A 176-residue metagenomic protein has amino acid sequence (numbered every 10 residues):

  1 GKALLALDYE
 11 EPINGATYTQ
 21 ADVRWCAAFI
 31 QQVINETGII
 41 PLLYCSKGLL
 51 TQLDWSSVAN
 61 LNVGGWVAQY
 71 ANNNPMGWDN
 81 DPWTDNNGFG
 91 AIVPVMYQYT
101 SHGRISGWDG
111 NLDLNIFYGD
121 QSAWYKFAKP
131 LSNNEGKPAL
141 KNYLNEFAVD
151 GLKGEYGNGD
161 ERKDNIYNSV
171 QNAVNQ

Functional and structural regions predicted by a protein language model:
G1-T37: Substrate-binding cleft of extracellular glycoside hydrolase catalytic domains
A3-Y9, I40-Y44, G64-A68, V95-Q98: Structural recognition of the beta-strand scaffold that forms the well-ordered cores of secreted hydrolase catalytic
E11-I13, K47-L49, A71, T100: Active-site-proximal loop/turn and secondary-structure-junction residues that shape catalytic pockets, frequently
I13-D22, L50-S56, P75-D79, I105-G107: Extracytoplasmic/secreted cell-surface and envelope-processing proteins
T37-Q52: Aromatic-lined carbohydrate-recognition surfaces of secreted/lumenal glycan-active proteins
V58-A139: Functionally critical loop-and-helix segments that line ligand-binding/catalytic clefts of soluble enzyme domains
D150-K163: Extracytoplasmic Gram-positive cell-surface binding/anchoring modules and repeats
N165-Q176: Repeat-associated, polar segments at repeat-unit boundaries in modular proteins
